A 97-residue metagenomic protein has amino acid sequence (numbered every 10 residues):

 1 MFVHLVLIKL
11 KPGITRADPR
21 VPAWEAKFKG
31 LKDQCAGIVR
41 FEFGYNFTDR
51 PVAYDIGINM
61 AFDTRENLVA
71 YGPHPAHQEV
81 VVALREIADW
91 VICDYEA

Functional and structural regions predicted by a protein language model:
M1-D55, D63-P73, E96-A97: Short S/T/G/P-rich N-terminal loop/turn motif that feeds into the first structured element of a domain
F62-D89, C93: C-terminal structural segments of small proteins and small subunits
